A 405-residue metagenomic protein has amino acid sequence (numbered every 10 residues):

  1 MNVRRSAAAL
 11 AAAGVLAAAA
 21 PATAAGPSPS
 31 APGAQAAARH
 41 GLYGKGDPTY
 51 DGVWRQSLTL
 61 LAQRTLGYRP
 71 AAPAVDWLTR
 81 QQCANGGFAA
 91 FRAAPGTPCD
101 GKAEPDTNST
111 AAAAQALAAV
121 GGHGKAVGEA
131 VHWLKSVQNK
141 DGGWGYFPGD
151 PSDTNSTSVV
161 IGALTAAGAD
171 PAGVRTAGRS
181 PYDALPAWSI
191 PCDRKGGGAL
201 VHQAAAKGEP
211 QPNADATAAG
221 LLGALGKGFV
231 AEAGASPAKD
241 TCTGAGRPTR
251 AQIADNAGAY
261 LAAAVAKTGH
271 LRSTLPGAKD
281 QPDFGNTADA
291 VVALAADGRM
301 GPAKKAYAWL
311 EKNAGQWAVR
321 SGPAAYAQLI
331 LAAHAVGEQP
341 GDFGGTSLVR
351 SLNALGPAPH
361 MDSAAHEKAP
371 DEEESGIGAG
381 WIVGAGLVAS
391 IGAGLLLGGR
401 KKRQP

Functional and structural regions predicted by a protein language model:
N2-P405: Preference for long, amphipathic alpha-helical scaffolds in soluble/luminal domains and all-alpha bundles
